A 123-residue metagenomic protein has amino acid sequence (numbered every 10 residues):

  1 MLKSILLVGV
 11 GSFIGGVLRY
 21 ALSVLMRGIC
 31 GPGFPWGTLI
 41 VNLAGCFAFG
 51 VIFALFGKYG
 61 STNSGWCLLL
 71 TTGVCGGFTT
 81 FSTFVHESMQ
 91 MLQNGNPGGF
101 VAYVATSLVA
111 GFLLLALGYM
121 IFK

Functional and structural regions predicted by a protein language model:
M1-K123: Membrane-interface helix-loop junctions in multi-pass transporters/channels
